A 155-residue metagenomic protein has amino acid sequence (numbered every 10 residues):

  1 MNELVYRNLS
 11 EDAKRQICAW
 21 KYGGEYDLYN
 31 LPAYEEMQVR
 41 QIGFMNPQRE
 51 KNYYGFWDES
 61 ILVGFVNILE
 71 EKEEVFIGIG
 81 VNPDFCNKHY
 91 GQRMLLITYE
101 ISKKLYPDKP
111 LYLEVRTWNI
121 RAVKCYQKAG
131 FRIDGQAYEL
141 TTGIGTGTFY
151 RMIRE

Functional and structural regions predicted by a protein language model:
M1-D12, E155: Conserved N-terminal entry element of GNAT/NAT acetyltransferase domains
Y6, N87, V115: Conserved SAM-binding loop
N8-R15, A19-C86, I101, L105: Acetyl-CoA-dependent GNAT
G78-G80, H89, C125, G135: Glycine-centered small-residue hotspots that permit tight backbone geometry or close packing
G80, R93, R121: Short alpha-helical segment within the catalytic ATP-binding CA
F85, H89-I97: Conserved acetyl-CoA pyrophosphate-binding loop and the N-cap/start of the following alpha-helix in GNAT-like
D108-Y112, R116-V123, K128-R132, Q136-E155: C-terminal "cap" of GNAT-fold acetyltransferases
